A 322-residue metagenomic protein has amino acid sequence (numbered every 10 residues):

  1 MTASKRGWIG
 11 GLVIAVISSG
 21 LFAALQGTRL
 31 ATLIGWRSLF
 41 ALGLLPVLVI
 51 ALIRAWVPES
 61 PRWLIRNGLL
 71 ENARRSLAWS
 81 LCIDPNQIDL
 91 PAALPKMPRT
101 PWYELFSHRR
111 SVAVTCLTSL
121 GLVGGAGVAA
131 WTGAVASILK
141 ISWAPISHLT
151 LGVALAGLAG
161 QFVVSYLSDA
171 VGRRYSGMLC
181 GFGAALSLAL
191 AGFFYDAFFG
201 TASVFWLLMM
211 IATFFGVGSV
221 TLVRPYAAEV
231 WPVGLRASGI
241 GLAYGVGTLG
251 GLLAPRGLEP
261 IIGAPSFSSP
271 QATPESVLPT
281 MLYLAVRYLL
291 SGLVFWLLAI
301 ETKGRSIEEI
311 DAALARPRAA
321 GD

Functional and structural regions predicted by a protein language model:
M1-D322: Transmembrane-helix signature of 12-pass secondary carriers
